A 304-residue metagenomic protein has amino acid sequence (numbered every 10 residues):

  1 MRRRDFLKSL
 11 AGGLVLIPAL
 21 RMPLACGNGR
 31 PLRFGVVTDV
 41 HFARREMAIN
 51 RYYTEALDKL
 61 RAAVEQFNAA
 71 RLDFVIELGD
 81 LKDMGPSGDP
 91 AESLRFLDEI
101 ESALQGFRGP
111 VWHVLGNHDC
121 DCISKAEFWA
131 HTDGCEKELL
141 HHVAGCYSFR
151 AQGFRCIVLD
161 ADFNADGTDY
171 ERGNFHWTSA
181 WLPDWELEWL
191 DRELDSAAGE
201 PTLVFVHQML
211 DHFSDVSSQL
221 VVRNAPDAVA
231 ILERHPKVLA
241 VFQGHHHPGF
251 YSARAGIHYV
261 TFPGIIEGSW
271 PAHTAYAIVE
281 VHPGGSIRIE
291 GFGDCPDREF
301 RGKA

Functional and structural regions predicted by a protein language model:
M1-R2: N-terminal secretory signal peptides
D5-A25: N-terminal export signals
L24-A91, A144, R192: N-terminal active-site segment of His-dependent metallophosphoesterases
D39, G79-D80, G116-N117, H207 (+1 more regions): Active-site glycine-centered loops adjacent to acidic/histidine catalytic or metal-binding residues that shape
R45-I49, P86-S87, T168-G173, S214-V216: Short acidic, glycine/proline-rich loop/turn micro-motifs
D73-V75, T202, L239: Conserved acidic residues
S87-P201, D227-V238, P248, S252-G291 (+1 more regions): Extended active-site neighborhood of metal-dependent phosphoesterases/phosphodiesterases
A197-F213: Short acidic, glycine-rich surface-loop motifs adjacent to enzyme active sites
